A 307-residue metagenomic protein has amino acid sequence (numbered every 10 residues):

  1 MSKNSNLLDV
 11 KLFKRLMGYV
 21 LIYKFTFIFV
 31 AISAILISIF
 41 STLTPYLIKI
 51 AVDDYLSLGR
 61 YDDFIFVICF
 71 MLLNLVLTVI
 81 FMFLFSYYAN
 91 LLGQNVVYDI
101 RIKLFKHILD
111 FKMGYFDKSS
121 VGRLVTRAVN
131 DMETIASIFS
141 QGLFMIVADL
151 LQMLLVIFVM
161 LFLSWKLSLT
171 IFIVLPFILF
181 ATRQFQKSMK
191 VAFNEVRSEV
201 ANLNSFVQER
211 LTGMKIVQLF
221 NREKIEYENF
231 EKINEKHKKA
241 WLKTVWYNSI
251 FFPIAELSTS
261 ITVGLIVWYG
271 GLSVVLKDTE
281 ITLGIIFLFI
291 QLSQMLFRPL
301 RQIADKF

Functional and structural regions predicted by a protein language model:
M1-S41, L56-F70, F85-A89, G93 (+10 more regions): Membrane-integrated ABC transporters
M17, I22-F25, M113-G114, N130-F139 (+3 more regions): An intracellular "coupling" helix at the cytosolic face of ABC transporter transmembrane type-1 domains
I22, T26-I39, F70, N74 (+4 more regions): Transmembrane helices of ABC transporter permease
S33, F66, F70, N74 (+9 more regions): Short alpha-helical transmembrane interface motifs in multi-pass membrane proteins
I37, S41-P45, L73-N74, T78-G93 (+10 more regions): Alpha-helical transmembrane segments
Y46, I50, D54, Y87 (+7 more regions): Transmembrane alpha-helix boundary and packing residues in multipass membrane permease domains and related
R60-D62, V159-I173, K243, Y247-F307: Helix-loop-helix
F81-Y88, L92, A136, L143 (+8 more regions): Membrane-embedded alpha-helices of multi-pass transport/permease systems
